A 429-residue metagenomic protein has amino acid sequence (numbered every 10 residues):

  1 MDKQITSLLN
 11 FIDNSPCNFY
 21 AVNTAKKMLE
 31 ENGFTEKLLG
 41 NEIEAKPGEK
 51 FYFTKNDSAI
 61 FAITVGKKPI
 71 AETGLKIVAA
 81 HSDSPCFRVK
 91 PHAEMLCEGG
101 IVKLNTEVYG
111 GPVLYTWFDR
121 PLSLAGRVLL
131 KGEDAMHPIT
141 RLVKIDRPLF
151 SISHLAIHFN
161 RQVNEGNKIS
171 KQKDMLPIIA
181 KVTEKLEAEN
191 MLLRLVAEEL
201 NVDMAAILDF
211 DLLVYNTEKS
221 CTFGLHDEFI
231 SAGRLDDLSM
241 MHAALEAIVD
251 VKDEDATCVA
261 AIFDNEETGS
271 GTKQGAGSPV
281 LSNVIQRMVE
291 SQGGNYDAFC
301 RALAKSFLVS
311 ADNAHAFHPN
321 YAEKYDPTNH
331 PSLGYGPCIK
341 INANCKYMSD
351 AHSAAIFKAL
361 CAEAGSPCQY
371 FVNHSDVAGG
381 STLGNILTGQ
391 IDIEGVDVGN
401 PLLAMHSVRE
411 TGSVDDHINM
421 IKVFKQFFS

Functional and structural regions predicted by a protein language model:
M1-S429: N-terminal hydrophobic/helix-forming segments and targeting peptides
